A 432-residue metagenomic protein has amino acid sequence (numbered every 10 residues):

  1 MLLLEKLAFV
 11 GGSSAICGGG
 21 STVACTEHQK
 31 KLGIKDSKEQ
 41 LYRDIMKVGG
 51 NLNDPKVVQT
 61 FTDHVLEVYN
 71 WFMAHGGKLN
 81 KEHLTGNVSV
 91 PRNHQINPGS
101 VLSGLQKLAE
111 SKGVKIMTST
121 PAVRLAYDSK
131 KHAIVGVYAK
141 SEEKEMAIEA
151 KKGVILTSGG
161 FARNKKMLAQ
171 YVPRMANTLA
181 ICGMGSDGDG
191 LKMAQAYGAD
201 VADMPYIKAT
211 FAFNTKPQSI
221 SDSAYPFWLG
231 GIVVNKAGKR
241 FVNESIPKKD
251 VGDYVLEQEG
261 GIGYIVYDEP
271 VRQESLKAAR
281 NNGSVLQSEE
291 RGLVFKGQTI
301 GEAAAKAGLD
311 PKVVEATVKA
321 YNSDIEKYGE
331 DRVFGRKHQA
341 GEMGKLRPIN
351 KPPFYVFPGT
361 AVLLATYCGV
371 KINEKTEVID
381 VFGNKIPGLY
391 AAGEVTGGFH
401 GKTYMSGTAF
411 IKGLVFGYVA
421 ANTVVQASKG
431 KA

Functional and structural regions predicted by a protein language model:
M1-E5, L156: Short beta-strand "acidic-cap" motif of Rossmann-like dinucleotide-binding folds
K6-K115, R124, V233, R240 (+3 more regions): Conserved N-terminal/central alpha/beta ligand/cofactor-binding core
N93-K152, L191-Y197, V370-I372: Helical element adjacent to the flavin cofactor pocket in flavoenzyme catalytic cores
R124, A133, V313-T403: A glycine-rich dinucleotide-binding beta-alpha-beta segment and adjacent secondary-structure elements that constitute
S141-E145, E149-N214, F410, V419: Glycine-rich loop(s) and the adjacent beta-strand/alpha-helix scaffold that form part
D187, L191-M193, D200-L309, V313: An anion/pyrophosphate-binding glycine-rich loop and adjacent beta-alpha core in soluble alpha-beta enzymes
L191-D200, D310, E315-V318, G413-A432: Internal hydrophobic alpha-helix adjacent to the cofactor/substrate pocket in enzyme cavities
A209-N214, K249-G252, A361-Y367, V395-F410: Glycine-rich phosphate/pyrophosphate-binding beta-alpha loops
